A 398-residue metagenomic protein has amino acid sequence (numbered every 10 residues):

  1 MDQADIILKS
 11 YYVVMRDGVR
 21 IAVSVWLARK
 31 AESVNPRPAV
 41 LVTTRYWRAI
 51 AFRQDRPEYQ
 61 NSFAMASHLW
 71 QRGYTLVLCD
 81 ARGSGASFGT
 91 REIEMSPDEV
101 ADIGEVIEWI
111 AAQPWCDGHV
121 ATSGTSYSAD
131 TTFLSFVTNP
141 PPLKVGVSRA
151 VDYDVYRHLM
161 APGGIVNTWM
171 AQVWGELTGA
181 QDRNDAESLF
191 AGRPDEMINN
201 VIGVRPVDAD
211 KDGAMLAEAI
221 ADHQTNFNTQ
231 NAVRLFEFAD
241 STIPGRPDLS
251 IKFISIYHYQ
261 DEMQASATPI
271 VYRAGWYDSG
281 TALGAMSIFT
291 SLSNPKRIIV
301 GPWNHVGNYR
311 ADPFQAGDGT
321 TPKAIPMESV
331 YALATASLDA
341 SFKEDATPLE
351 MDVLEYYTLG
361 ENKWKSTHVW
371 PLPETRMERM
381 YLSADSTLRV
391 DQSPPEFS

Functional and structural regions predicted by a protein language model:
M1-N35: N-terminal cap/lid segment of alpha/beta-hydrolase-fold proteins
K30-A111, N167, Y309-P322: Cap/lid segment of the alpha/beta-hydrolase catalytic domain
Y59-F63, Q71, V137-N139, V145-A265: Accessory cap/linker subdomain of secreted extracellular hydrolases
P114-Y127: Alpha/beta-hydrolase fold nucleophile elbow
A129-P140: Short glycine-enriched nucleophile-adjacent loop and the immediately C-terminal alpha-helix near the catalytic center
R193-Q224, I299, N308-Y309, P313-S398: C-terminal, loop-rich substrate-recognition/catalytic regions characterized by aromatic stacking residues
S266, Y272-A274: Short beta-strand/loop motif that positions the catalytic acidic residue of the alpha/beta-hydrolase fold
S279-A285: Conserved alpha/beta-hydrolase "acid-adjacent" motif
